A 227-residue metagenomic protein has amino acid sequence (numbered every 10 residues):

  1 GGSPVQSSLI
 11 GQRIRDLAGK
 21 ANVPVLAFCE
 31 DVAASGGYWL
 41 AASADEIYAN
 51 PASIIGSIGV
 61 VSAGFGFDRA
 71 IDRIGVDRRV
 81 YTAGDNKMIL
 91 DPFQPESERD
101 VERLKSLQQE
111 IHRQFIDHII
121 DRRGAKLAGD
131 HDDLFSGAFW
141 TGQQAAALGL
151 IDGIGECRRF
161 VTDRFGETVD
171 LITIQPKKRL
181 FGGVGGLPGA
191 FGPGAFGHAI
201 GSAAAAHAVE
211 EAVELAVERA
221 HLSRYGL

Functional and structural regions predicted by a protein language model:
G1-N50, V61-L227: N-terminal organellar transit peptides
